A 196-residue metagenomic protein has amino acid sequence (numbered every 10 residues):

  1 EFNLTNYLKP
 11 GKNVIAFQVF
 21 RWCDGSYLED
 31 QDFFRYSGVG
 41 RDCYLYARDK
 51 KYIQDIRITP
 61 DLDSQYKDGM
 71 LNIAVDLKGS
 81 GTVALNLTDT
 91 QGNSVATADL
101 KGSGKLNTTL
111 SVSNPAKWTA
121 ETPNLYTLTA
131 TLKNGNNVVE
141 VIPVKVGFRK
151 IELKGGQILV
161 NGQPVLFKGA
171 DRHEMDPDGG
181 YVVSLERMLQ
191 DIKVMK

Functional and structural regions predicted by a protein language model:
E1, G25, K50-R57, P115 (+2 more regions): Active-site-adjacent substrate/metal-binding segments within catalytic domains of carbohydrate-active enzymes
E1-Q54, G79-S80, T90: Accessory beta-strand-rich segments of carbohydrate-active enzymes
F2, G11, G104-L110: Short strand-edge motifs at loop-to-beta-strand transitions and within beta-strands of extracellular beta-rich domains
L8-K12, V112-L125: Short glycine/proline/serine/threonine-rich loop/turn segments at secondary-structure transition edges
V14-F17, T122-N134: Short, aromatic- and glycine-rich surface loops/edge beta-strands on solvent-exposed regions
V39, V95-A96, V138-P143: Extracellular and select intracellular beta-sandwich modules with Ser/Thr-enriched, small-residue motifs on
C43, Y126, G162: Conserved, mostly hydrophobic/aromatic
K67-L100, L106-T108, L128: Beta-strand-rich binding/interaction modules
